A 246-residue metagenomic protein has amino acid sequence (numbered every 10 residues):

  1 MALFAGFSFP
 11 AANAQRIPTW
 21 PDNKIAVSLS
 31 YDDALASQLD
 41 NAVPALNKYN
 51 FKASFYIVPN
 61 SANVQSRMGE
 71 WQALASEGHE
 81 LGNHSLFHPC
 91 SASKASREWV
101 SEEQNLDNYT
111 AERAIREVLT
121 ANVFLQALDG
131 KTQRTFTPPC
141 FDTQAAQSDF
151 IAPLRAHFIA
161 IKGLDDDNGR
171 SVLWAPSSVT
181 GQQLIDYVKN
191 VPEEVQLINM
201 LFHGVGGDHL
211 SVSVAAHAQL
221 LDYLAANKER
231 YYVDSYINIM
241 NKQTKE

Functional and structural regions predicted by a protein language model:
M1-S8: Bacterial N-terminal signal peptides
P10-A14: Boundary at the C-terminal end of the N-terminal hydrophobic targeting segment
Q15-L39: Boundary/entry segment of secreted carbohydrate-active catalytic domains
R16-P21, A53, S61-N63, S76 (+3 more regions): C-terminal domain-boundary segment and adjacent tail
I25-A26, N47-A145, L164-V172, N199-G207: Metal-dependent polysaccharide deacetylase catalytic core of the NodB/CE4 family, i.e., the active-site-bearing domain
D33-D40, Q65, N108-R116, A145 (+2 more regions): Soluble non-cytosolic domains of exported or imported proteins
L39, V43, M68-Q72, I115-N122 (+3 more regions): Generic structural signal for well-ordered alpha-helices, preferentially at hydrophobic/aromatic core positions
F141-K162: Short, electropositive alpha-helical surface patch
